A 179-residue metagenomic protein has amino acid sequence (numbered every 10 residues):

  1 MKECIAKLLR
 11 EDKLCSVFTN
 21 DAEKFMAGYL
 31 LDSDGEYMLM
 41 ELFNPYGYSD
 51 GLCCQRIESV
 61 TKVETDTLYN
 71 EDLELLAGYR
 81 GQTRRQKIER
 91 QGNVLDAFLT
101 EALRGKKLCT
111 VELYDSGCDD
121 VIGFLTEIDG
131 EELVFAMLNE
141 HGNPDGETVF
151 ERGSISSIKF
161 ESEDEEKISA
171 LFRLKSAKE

Functional and structural regions predicted by a protein language model:
M1-F25, L39, F43-C118, N139-E179: Short glycine-rich, low-complexity segments
M26-D32, D120-E127: Short beta-strand-centered aromatic/proline hotspots
L31-E36, I57-E58, I128-E131: Short, solvent-exposed coil/turn segments at beta-strand boundaries
Y37-M40, E132-A136: Short aromatic-glycine-enriched beta-strand elements
